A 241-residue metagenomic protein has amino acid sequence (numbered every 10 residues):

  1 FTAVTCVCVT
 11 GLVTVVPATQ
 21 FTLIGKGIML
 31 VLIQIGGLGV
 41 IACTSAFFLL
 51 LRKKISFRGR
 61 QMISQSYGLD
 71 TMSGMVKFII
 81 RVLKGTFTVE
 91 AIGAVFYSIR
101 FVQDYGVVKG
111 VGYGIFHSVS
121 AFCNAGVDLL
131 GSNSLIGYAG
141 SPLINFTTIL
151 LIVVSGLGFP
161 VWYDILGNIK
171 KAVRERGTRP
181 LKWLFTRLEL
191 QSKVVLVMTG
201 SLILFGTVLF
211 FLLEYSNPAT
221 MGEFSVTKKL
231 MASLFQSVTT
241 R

Functional and structural regions predicted by a protein language model:
F1-R241: Membrane-proximal intracellular helices of multi-pass ion channels
